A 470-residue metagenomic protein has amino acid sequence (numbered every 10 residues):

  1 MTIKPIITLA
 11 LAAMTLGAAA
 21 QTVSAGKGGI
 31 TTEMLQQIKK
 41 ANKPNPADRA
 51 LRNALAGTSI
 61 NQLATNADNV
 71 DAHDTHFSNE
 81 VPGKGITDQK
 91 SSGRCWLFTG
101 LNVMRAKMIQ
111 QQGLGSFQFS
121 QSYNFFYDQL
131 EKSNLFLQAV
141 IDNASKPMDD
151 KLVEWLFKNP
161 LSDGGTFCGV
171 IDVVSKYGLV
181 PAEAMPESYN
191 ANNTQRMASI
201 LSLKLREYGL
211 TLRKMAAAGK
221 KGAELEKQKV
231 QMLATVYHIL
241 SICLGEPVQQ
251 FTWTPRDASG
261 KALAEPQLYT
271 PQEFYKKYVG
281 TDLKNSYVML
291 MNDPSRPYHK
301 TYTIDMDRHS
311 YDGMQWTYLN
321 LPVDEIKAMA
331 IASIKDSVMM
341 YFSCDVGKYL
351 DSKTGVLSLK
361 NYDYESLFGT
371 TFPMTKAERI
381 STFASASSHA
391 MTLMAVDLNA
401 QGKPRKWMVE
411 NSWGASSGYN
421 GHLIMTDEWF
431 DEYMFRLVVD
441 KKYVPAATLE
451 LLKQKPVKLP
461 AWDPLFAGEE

Functional and structural regions predicted by a protein language model:
M1-A25: Bacterial Sec-dependent N-terminal signal peptides
T22-S24, G219-E470: Active-site signature of cysteine proteases
V23-G85: N-terminal regions that are enriched for targeting/export leaders and immediately downstream pro/stem segments
D71-D74, S78-N143: Post-signal peptide N-terminal segment of secreted/secretory-pathway proteins
V81-G93, W155-L161, D312-N320, M329-A330 (+1 more regions): Second-shell loop/turn segments in exported
S91, T99-G100, M104, T166-S175 (+1 more regions): Stable alpha-helical elements in mature extracytoplasmic
L97, Y123-F126, D172, P181-A184 (+3 more regions): Structural recognition of the beta-strand scaffold that forms the well-ordered cores of secreted hydrolase catalytic
Q121-T254: Papain-like cysteine protease catalytic cores
